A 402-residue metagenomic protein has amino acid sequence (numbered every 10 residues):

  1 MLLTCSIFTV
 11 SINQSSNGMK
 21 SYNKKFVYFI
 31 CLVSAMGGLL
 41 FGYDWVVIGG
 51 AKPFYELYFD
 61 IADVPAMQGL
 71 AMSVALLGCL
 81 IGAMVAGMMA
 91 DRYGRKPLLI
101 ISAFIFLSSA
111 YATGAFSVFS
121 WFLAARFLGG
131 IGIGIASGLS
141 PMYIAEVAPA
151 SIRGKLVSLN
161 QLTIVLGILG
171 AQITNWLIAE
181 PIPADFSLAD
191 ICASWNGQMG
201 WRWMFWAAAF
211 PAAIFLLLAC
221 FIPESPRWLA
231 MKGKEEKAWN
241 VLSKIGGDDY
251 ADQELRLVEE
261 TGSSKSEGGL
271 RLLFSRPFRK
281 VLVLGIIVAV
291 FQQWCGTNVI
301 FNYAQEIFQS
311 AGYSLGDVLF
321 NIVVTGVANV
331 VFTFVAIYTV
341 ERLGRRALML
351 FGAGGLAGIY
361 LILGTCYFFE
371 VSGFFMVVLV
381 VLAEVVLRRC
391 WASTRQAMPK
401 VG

Functional and structural regions predicted by a protein language model:
F8, S16-E235, V241-S243, S264-G402: Alpha-helical transmembrane bundle of multi-pass membrane proteins
K237, Y250: Short phosphate-engaging motifs
L242-G246, V258-E259: Extended, hydrophobic alpha-helical segments
A251-E260: Short, well-structured alpha-helical segments
